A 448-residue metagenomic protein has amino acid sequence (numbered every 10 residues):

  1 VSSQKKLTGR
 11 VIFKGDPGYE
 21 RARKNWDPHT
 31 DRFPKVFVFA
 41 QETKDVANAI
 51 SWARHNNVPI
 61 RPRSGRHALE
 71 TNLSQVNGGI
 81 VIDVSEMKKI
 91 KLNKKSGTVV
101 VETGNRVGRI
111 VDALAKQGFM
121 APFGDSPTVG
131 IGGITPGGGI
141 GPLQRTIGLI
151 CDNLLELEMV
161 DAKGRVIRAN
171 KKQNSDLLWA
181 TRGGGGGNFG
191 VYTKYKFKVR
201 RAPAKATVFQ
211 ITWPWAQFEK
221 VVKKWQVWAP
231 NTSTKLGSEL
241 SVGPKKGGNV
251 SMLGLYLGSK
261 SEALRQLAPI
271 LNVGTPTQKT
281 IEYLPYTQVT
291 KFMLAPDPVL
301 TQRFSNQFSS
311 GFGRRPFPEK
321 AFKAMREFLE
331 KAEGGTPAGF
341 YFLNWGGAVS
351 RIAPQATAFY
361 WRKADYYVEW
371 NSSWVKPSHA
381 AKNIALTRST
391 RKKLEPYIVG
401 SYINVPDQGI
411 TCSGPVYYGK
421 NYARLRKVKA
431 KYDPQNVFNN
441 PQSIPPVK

Functional and structural regions predicted by a protein language model:
V1-K448: Soluble FAD-dependent oxygen oxidases
